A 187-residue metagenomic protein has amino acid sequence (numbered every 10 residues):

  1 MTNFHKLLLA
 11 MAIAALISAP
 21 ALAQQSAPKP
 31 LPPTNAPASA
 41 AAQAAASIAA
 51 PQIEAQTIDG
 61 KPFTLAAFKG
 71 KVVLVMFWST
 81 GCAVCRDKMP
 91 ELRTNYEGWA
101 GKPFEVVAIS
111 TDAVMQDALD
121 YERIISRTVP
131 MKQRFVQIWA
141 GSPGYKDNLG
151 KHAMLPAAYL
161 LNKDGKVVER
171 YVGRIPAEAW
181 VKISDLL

Functional and structural regions predicted by a protein language model:
L8-A19: Bacterial N-terminal signal peptides
A21-A23: Boundary at the C-terminal end of the N-terminal hydrophobic targeting segment
S26-L65, Q133: N-terminal "domain-start" segment that seeds a small globular fold
K29-L31, M154-L187: Thiol-/selenol-based redox modules, centered on thioredoxin-like and closely related oxidoreductase domains
K71-V73, W78-G81, M154: Short pre-active-site segment immediately N-terminal to redox-active cysteine/selenocysteine motifs in thiol-based
F77-T94: Conserved redox-active cysteine motifs that mediate thiol-disulfide chemistry, especially di-cysteine Cys-X(1-2)-Cys
P103-D117, M131-S142: Thiol-based oxidoreductase modules, predominantly thioredoxin-like and allied folds used for disulfide exchange
E122-Y159: Short, internal strand/loop/helix patches that form the active-site neighborhood or redox-interaction surface
